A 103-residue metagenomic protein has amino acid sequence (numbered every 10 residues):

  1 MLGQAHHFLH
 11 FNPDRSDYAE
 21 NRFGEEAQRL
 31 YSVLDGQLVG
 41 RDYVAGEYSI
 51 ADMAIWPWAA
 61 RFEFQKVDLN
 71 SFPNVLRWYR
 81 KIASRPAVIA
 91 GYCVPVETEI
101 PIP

Functional and structural regions predicted by a protein language model:
M1-R41, E63-Q65, I100-I102: Conserved C-terminal alpha-helical bundle
L2-H6, Y43-S71, L76, K81-I82: GST superfamily/GST-like fold recognition
D17-N21, E25, N70-L76, P86: Generic alpha-helical secondary structure signal
E26, Q37, W78-K81, G91: Residues that form generic nucleotide/phosphate-binding pockets
L34, D52, I82-V88: Residue-level signal for nonpolar/aromatic packing positions in well-ordered secondary structure
G36-E47, A87-G91: Surface-exposed helix-capping loop/turn segments at secondary-structure junctions
V88-P103: Terminal-tail/helix-coil boundary detector
